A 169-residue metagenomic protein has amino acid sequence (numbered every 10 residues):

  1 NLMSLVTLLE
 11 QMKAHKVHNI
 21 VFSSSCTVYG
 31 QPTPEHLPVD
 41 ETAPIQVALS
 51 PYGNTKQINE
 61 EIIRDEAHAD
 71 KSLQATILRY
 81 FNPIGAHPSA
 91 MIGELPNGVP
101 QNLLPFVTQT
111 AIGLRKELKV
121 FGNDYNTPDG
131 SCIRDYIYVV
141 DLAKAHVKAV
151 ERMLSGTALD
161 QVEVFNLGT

Functional and structural regions predicted by a protein language model:
M3-T7, A14, H18-N19, V28-N82 (+1 more regions): Catalytic helix-loop patch of NAD(P)-dependent Rossmann-fold dehydrogenases
V6-E10, D141-K144: Conserved mid-core alpha-helix of short-chain dehydrogenase/reductase
T7, G168-T169: Structural/interface elements that position substrates and couple domains in central-metabolism enzymes
E10-Q11, R64-D65, T108, I112: Alpha-helical segments that scaffold the active site and NAD(P)H-binding pocket of short-chain dehydrogenase/reductase
I20-F22, T76-R79, D135, N166-G168: Structural signature of the Rossmann-like NAD(P)-dependent dehydrogenase/reductase core
S25: Residue(s) in the substrate-gating loop at a strand-loop-helix junction that position the organic substrate next
E41, V47, C132-D135, D160: Residues at the N-terminus of a long alpha-helix
P83-A86, P105-T127, R134-V164: Alpha-helical substrate-binding/gating segment
